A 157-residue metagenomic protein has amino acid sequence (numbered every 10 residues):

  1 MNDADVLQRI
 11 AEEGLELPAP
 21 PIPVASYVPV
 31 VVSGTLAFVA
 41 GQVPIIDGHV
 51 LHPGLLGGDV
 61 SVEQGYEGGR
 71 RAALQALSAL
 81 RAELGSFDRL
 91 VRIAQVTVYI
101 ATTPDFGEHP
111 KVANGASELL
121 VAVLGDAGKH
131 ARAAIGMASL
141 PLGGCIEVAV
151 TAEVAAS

Functional and structural regions predicted by a protein language model:
M1-S157: Short, polar/acidic, helix-capping and beta-turn segments at strand->helix junctions that line the mouths
